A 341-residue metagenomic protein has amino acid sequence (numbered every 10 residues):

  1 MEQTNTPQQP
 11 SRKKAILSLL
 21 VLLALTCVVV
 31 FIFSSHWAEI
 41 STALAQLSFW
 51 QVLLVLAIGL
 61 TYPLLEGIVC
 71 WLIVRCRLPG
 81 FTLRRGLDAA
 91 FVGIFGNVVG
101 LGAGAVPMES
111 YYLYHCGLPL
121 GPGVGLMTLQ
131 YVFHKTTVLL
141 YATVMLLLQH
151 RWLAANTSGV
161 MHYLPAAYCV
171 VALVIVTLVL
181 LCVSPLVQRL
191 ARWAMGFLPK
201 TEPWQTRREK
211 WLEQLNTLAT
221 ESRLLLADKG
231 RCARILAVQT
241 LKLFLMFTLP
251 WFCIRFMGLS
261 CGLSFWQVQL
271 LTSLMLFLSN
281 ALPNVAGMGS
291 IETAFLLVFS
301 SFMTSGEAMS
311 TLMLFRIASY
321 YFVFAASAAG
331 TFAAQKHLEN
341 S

Functional and structural regions predicted by a protein language model:
M1-T42, G93-Q205, N284, M288-S341: Transmembrane helix-loop-helix hairpins in multi-pass inner-membrane proteins
K14-I16, Q46-L54, R223-A237: Membrane-interface helix starts
E39-Q46, Q214-A227: A short amphipathic helical element positioned immediately N-terminal to and/or at the very start of a transmembrane
V55-Y62, Q130, R231-K242: Alpha-helical segments in transporter systems
L65-F91, F256-L271: Membrane-embedded helical hairpins/re-entrant loop segments and their flanking transmembrane helices within multi-pass
R84-G93, L129, W266-F277, G306-F315: Alpha-helical transmembrane segments of multi-pass membrane proteins
K200-L218: Short, membrane-interfacial amphipathic segments enriched in basic
S222-M275, L282: Transmembrane helical segments that form the transport core of multi-pass membrane transport proteins
